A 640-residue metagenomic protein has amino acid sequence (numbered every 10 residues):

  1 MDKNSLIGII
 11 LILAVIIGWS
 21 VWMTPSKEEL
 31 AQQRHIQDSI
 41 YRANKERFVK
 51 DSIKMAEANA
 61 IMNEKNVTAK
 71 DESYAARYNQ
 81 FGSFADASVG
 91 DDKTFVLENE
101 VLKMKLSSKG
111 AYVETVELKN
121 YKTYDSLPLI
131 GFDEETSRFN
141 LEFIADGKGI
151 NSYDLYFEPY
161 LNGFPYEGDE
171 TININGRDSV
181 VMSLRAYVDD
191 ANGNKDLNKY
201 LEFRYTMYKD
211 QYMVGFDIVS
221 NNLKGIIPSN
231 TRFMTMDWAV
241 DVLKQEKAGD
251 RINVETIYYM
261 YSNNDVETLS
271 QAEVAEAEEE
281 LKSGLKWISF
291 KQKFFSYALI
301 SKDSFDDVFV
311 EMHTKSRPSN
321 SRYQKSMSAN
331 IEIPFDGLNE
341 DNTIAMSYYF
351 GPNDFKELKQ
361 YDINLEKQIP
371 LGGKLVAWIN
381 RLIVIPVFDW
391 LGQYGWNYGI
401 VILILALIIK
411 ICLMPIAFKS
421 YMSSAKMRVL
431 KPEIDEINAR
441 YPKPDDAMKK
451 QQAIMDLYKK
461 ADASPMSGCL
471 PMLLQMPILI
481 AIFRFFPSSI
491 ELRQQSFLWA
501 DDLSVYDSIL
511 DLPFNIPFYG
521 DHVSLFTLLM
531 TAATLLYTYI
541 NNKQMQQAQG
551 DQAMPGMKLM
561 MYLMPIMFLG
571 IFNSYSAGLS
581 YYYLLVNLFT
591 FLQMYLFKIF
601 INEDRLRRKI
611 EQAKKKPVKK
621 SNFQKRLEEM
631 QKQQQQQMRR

Functional and structural regions predicted by a protein language model:
M1-K65, L106, Y208-K209, I218-V219 (+7 more regions): Helix-loop-helix
I12, M23-E135, M182-L184, V188-D190 (+2 more regions): Juxtamembrane extramembrane loops of integral membrane proteins
E72, N79, A87-K367: Soluble non-transmembrane domains of integral membrane proteins
